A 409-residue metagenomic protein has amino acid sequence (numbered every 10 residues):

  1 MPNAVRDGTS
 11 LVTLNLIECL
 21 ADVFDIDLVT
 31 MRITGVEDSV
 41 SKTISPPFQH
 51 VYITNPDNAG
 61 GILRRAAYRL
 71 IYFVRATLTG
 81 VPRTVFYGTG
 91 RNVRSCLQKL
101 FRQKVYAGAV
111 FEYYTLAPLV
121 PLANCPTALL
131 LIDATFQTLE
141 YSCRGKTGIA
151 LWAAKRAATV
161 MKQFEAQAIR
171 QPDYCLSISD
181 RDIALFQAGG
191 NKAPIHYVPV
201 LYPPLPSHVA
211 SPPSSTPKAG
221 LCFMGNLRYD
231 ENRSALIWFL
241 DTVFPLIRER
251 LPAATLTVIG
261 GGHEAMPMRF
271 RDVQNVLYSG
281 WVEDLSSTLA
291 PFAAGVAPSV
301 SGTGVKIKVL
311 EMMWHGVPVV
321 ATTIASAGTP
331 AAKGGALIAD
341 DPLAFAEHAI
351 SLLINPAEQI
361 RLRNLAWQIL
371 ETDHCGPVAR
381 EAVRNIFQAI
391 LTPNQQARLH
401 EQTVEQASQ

Functional and structural regions predicted by a protein language model:
M1-T54, Q103, E249, S408-Q409: N-terminal subdomain of nucleotide-sugar transferases
V12, A188, Y197-P291: Conserved catalytic-core segment of nucleotide-activated headgroup transferases in glycan assembly
N58, L63-G88, A128-A166, N226: Acceptor-binding helix/loop patch of EC 2.4 sugar-transfer enzymes, predominantly nucleotide-sugar-dependent
A128-L129, A154-K162, A166-S207, A397: Donor nucleotide-sugar binding/catalytic pocket of nucleotide-sugar-dependent glycosyltransferases
D173, N275, S287-G304, H315-P318: Acidic donor-binding loop of glycosyltransferase active sites
K308-E311, P318-T322: Short hydrophobic beta-strand element within catalytic cores of glycosyltransferases and related nucleotide-activated
A336-L343, S351-A357: Conserved acidic donor-binding segment of nucleotide-sugar-dependent glycosyltransferases
A357-L391: A charged, aromatic-enriched C-terminal amphipathic alpha-helix characteristic of glycosyltransferases across folds
